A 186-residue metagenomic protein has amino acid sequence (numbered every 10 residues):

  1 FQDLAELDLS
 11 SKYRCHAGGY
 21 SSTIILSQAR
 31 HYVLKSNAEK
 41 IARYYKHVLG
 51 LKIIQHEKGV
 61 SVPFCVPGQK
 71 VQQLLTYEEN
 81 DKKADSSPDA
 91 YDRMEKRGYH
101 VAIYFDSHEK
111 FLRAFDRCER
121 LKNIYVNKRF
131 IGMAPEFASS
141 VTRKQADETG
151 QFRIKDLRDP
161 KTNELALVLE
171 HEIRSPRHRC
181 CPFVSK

Functional and structural regions predicted by a protein language model:
F1-V33, L49-G68, A102-Y104, E109-K186: Vicinal oxygen chelate
A38-L49: Conserved active-site alpha-helix within GNAT-family acetyltransferase domains
V66-Y77: Subunit-assembly interface segments of extracellular/virion macromolecular structures
Q72-L74, D89-R93, G98, E164-E170: Short, well-ordered strand-loop elements centered on a beta-strand within folded domains, enriched for acidic residues
E78-H100, I131, A138-V141: A cross-kingdom feature marking solvent-exposed beta-strand/loop segments within repeated, beta-rich binding/scaffold
